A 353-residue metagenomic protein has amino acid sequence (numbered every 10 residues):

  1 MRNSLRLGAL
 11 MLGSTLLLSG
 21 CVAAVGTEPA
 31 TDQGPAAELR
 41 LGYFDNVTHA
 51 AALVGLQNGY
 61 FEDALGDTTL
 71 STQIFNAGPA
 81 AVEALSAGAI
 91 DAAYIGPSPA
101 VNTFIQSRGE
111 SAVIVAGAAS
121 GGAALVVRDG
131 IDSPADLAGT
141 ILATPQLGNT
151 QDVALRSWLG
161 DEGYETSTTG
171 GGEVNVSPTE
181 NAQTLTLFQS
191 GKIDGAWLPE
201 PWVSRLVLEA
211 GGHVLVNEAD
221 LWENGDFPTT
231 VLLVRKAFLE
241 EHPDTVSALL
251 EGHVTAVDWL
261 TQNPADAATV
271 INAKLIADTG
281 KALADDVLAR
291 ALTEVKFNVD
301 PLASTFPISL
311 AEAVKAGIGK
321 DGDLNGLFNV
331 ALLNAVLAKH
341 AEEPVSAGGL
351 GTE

Functional and structural regions predicted by a protein language model:
M1-M11: Bacterial N-terminal signal peptides that target proteins for export
T15-G20: C-terminal motif of bacterial Sec signal peptides marking the signal peptidase cleavage site
V22-V25: Bacterial signal peptide processing site
E28-S177, D194-W197, L215: Short, glycine-/small- and polar/acidic-enriched structural segments that line small-molecule recognition paths
E62-D67, S167-G170, D220-G225, L292-P301: Short, solvent-exposed loop/beta-turn-alpha elements that line the ligand-binding surface or hinge of extracytoplasmic
G170-E173, Q183-L275: Pocket-lining segment of extracytoplasmic ligand-binding domains
E241-K320: Secondary-structure end/capping motifs
A311-E353: Conserved C-terminal helix/tail region of periplasmic/extracytoplasmic solute-binding proteins
